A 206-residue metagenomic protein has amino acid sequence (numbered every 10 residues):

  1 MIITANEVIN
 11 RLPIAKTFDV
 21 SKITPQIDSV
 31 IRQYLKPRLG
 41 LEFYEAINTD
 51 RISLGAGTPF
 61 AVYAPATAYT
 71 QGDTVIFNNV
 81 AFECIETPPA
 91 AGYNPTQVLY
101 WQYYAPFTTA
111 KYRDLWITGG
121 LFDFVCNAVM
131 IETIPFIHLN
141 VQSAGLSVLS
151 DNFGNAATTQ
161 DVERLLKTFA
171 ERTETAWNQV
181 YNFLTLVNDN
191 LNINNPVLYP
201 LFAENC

Functional and structural regions predicted by a protein language model:
M1-P65, T70-D73, N78, T87-F122 (+4 more regions): Conserved short "hinge" loops at termini or chain/domain junctions
R164-K167: Long, hydrophobic, well-ordered secondary-structure blocks that form the structural core and pocket-lining surfaces
